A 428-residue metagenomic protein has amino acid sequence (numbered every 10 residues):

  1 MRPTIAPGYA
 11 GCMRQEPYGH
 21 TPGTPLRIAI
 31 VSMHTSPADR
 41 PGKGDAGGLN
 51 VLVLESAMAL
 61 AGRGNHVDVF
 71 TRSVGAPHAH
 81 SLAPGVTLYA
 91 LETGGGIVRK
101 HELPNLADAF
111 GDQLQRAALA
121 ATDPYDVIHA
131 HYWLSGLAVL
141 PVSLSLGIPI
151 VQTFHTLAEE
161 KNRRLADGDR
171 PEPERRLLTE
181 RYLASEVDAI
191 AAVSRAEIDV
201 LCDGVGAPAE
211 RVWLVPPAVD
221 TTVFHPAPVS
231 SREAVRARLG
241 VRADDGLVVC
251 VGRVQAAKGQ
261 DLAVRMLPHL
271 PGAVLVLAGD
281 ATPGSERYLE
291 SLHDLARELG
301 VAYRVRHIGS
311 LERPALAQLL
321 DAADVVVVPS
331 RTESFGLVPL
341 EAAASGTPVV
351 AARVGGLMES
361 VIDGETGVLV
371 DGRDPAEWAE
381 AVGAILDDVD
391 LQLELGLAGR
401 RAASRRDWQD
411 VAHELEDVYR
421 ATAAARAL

Functional and structural regions predicted by a protein language model:
R2-A90: N-terminal subdomain of nucleotide-sugar transferases
A196, A218: Carbohydrate-associated surface elements
R242-K258, V264-L270, V276: Conserved donor-binding/catalytic core segment of Leloir-type glycosyltransferases
L289-P314: Nucleotide-activated donor-binding/catalytic signature segment of Leloir-type glycosyltransferases, i.e., the conserved
Q318-A323: Short alpha-helical donor nucleotide-sugar binding micro-motif in glycosyltransferases
R331: Aromatic "clamp/platform" in nucleotide-sugar-dependent glycosyltransferases that forms part of the donor/acceptor
P348-A352, V361: Short hydrophobic beta-strand element within catalytic cores of glycosyltransferases and related nucleotide-activated
D363-G364, V368-P375, A384-V389: Conserved acidic donor-binding segment of nucleotide-sugar-dependent glycosyltransferases
